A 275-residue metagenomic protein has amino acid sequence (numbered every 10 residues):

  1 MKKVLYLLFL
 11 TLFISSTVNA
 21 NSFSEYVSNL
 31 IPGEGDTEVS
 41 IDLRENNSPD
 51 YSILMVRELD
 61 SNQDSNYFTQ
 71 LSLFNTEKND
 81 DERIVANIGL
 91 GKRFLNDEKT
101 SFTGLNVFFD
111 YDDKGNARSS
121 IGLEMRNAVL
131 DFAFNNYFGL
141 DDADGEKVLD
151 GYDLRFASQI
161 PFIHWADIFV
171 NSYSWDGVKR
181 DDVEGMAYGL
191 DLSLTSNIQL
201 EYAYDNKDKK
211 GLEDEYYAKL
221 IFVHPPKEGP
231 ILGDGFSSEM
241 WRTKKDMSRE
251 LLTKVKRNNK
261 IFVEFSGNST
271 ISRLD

Functional and structural regions predicted by a protein language model:
M1-V4: Positively charged n-region of N-terminal signal peptides that target proteins for export
L7-S15: Bacterial N-terminal signal peptides
V18-R83, L251-D275: Outer-membrane beta-barrel initiation region
N21-P32, L140-F169, Y173-R180, A187 (+1 more regions): Flexible, glycine-rich linker and terminal segments associated with outer-membrane beta-barrel/transport systems
G35, N47-I53, S65, E82-I88 (+6 more regions): Residues that define the transmembrane beta-barrel architecture of outer-membrane proteins
G35-L43, S65-E77, S101-D112, I121 (+3 more regions): Transmembrane beta-strand segments that form the barrel wall of outer-membrane beta-barrel proteins
E45-N47, L59-Q63, F94-K99, D113 (+4 more regions): Outer-membrane beta-barrel strand-turn architecture
I53-R57, I88-K92, I121-N127, N136 (+3 more regions): Residues on the lipid-exposed face of transmembrane beta-strands in outer-membrane beta-barrel proteins
